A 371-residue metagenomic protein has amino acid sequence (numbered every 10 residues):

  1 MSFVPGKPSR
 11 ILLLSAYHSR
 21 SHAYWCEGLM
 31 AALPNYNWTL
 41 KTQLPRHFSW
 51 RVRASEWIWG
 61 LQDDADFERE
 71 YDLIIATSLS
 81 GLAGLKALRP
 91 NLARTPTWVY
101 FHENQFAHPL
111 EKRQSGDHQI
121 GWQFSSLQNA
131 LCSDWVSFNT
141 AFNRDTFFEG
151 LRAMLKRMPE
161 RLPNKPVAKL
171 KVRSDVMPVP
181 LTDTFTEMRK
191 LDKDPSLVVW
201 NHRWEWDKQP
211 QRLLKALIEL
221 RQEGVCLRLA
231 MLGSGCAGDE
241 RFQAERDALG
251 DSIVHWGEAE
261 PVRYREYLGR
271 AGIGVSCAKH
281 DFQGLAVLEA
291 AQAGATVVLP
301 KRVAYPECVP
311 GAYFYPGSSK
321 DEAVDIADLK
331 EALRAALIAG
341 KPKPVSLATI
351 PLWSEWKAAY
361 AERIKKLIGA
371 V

Functional and structural regions predicted by a protein language model:
W50-A54, K320-D328, R334-V371: A charged, aromatic-enriched C-terminal amphipathic alpha-helix characteristic of glycosyltransferases across folds
I74, P90-L110, W122, S126-L131 (+1 more regions): Active-site proximal beta-strand in glycosyltransferases
C132-E187: Donor nucleotide-sugar binding/catalytic pocket of nucleotide-sugar-dependent glycosyltransferases
P178-K208, L214-R221, A230: Conserved donor-binding/catalytic core segment of Leloir-type glycosyltransferases
R241-A259: Nucleotide-activated donor-binding/catalytic signature segment of Leloir-type glycosyltransferases, i.e., the conserved
E266-A271: Short alpha-helical donor nucleotide-sugar binding micro-motif in glycosyltransferases
K279: Aromatic "clamp/platform" in nucleotide-sugar-dependent glycosyltransferases that forms part of the donor/acceptor
T296-L299: Short hydrophobic beta-strand element within catalytic cores of glycosyltransferases and related nucleotide-activated
